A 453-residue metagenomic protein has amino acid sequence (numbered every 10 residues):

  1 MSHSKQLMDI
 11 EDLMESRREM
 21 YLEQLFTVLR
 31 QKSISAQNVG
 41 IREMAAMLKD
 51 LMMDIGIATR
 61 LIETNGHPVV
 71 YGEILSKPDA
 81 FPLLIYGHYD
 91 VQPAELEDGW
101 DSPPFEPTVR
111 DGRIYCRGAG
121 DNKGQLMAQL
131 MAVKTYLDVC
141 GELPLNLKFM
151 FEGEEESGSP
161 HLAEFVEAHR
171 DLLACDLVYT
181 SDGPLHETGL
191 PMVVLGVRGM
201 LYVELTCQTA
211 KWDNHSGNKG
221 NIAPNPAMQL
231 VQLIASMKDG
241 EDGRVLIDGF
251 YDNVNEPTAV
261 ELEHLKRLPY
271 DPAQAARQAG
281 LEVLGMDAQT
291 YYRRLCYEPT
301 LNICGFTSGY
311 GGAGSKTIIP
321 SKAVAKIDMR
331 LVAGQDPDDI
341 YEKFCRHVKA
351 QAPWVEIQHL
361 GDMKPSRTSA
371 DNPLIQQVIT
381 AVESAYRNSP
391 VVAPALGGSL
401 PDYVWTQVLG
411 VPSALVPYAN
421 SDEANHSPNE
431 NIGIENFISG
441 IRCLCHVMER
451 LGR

Functional and structural regions predicted by a protein language model:
S2-E97, K322: N-terminal helical capping/dimerization or prosegment-like subdomains of hydrolases acting on amide or phosphate bonds
K49, M127-K134, A163, M228-A235 (+5 more regions): Predominant activation on well-ordered alpha-helical scaffold segments within soluble catalytic domains
A80-F151, S439: Active-site metal-coordination/substrate-binding segment of hydrolases, especially metallo-dependent peptidases
D90, M237, E241-D242, C345-W354: A common structural junction motif
G141-N225: Histidine/acidic-residue-rich, glycine-tolerant segments that coordinate divalent metal ions
E187-T188, V245-K322, R330-K343, W354-R453: An extended, acidic, His-containing surface patch that forms the Zn2+-binding/catalytic region of metallohydrolases
G220-E241: A short core secondary-structure module
